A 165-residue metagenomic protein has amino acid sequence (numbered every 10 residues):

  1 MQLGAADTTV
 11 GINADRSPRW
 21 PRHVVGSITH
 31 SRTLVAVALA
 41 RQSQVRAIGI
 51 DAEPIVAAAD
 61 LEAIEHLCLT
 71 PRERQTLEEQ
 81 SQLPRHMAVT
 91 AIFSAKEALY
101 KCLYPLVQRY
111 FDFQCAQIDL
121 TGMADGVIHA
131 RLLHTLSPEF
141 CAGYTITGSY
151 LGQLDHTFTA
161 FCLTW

Functional and structural regions predicted by a protein language model:
M1-W165: Core catalytic alpha/beta fold that binds nucleotide/phospho-ligands
